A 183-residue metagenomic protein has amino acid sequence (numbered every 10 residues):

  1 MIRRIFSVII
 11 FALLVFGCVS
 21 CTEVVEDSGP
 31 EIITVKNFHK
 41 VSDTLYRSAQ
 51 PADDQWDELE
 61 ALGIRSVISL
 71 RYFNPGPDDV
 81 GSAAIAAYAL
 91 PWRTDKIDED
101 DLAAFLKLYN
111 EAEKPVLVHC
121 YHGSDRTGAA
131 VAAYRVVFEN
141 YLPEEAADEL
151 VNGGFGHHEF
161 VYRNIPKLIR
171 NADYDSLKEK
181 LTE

Functional and structural regions predicted by a protein language model:
M1-I9: Bacterial N-terminal signal peptides that target proteins for export
V8-G17: Bacterial N-terminal signal peptides
C18-V116, A129-E183: Cys-dependent protein tyrosine phosphatase-like superfamily
C120: Short cysteine clusters
G123: Substrate/cofactor-recognition hotspot
